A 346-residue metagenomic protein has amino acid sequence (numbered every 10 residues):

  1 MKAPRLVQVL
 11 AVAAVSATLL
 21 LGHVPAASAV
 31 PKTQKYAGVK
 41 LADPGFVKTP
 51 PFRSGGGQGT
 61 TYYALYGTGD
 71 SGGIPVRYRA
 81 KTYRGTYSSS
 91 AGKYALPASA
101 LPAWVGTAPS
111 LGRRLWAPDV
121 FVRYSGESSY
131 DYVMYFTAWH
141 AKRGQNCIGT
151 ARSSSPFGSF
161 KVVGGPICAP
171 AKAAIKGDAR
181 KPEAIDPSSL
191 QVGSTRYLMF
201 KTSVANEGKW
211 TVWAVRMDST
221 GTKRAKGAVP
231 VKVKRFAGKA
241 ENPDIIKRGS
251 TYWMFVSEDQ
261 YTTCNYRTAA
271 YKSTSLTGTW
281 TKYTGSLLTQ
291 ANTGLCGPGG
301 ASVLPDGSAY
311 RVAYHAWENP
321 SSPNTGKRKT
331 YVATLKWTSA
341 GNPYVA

Functional and structural regions predicted by a protein language model:
M1-A29: Secretory targeting and sorting signals
A29-A346: Carbohydrate-active catalytic/glycan-binding domains of CAZyme proteins, especially the secreted or lumenal ectodomains
